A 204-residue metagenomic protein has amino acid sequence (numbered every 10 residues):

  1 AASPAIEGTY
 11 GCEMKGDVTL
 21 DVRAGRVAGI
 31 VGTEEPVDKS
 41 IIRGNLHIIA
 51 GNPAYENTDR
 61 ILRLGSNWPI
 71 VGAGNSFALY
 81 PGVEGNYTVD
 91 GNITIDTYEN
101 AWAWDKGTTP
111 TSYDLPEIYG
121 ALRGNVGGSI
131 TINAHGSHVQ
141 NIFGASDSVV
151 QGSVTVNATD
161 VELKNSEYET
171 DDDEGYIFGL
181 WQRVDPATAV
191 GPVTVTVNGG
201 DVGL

Functional and structural regions predicted by a protein language model:
A1-L204: Surface-exposed loop/turn motifs in large extracellular/passenger domains
